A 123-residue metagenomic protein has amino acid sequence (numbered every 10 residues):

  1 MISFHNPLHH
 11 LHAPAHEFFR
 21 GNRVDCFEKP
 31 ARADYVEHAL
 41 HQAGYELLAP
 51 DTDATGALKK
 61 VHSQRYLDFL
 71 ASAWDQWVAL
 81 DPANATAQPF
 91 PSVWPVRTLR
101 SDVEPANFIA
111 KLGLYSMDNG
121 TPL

Functional and structural regions predicted by a protein language model:
M1-L123: HDAC/HDAC-like amidohydrolase catalytic core signature
